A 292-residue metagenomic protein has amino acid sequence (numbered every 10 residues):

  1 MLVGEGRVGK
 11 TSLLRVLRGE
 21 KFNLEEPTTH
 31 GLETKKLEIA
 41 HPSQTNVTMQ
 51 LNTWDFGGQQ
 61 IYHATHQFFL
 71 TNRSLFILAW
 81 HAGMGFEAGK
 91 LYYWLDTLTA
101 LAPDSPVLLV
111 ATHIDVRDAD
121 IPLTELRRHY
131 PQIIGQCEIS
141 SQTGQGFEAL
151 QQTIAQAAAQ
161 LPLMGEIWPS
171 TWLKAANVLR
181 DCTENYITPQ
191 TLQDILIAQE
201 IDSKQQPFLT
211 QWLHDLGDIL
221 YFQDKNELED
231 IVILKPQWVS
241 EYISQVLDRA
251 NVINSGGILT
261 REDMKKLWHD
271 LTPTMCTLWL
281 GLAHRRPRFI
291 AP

Functional and structural regions predicted by a protein language model:
L2: Hydrophobic anchor at the beta1->P-loop junction of P-loop NTPases
E5: P-loop (Walker A) phosphate-binding loop of NTP-binding proteins
V8: ATP-binding Walker
T11: Walker A/P-loop
R18-T48, Q59-H63, A88: Switch I (effector-binding) loop of TRAFAC-class P-loop GTPase G-domains
I39-V47, A64-G135: Conserved C-terminal guanine-recognition region of P-loop GTPase G domains, centered on the G4
D104-L108, I114-D181: Canonical P-loop GTPase G-domain recognition
F147, Q151-P292: Noncatalytic alpha-helical scaffolds and linker/capping helices
